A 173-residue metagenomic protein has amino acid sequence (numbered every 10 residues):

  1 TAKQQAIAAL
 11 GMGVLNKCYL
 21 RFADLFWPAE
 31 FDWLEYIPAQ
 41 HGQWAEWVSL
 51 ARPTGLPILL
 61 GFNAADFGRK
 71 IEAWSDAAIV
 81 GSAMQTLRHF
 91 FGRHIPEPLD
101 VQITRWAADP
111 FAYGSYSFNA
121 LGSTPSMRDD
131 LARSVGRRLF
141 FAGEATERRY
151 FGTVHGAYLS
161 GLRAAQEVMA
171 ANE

Functional and structural regions predicted by a protein language model:
T1-E30, H94: Central helical "cap/lid" subdomain
V14, P28-E173: Conserved flavin/dinucleotide-binding core of flavoenzymes
